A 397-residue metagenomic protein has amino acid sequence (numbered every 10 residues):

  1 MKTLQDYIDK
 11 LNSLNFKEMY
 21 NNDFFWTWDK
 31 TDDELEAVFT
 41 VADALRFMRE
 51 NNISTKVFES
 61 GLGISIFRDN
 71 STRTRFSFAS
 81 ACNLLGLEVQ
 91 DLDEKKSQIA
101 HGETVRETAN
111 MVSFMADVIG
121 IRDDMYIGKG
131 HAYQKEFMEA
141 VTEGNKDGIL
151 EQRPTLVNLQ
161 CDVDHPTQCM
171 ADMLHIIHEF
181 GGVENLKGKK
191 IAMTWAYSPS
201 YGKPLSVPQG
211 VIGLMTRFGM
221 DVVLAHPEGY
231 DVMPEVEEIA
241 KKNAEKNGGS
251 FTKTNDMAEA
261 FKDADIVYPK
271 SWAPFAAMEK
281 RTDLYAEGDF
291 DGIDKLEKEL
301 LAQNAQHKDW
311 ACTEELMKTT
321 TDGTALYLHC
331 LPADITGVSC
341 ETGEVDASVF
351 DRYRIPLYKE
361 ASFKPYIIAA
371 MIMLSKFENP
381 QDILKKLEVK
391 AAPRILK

Functional and structural regions predicted by a protein language model:
M1-F76, S80: Positively charged, low-complexity intrinsically disordered leader regions
K56-I177, I335: Phosphate/diphosphate ligand-binding glycine-rich loop within oxidoreductases
R68-S80, I177-D291: Glycine-rich phosphate/diphosphate-binding loop of Rossmann-like nucleotide-binding domains
D147-P154, M220, T319-L328: A short helix->loop->beta-strand "cap" motif at the edges of active sites that frequently abuts
N185-K187, T216, E315-T324, R352: Short, conserved loop/helix-junction motifs that constitute active-site signature segments in enzyme catalytic cores
K242-D346: Rossmann-like adenosine-cofactor binding region
T320-K397: Adenosine-phosphate binding glycine-rich loop
